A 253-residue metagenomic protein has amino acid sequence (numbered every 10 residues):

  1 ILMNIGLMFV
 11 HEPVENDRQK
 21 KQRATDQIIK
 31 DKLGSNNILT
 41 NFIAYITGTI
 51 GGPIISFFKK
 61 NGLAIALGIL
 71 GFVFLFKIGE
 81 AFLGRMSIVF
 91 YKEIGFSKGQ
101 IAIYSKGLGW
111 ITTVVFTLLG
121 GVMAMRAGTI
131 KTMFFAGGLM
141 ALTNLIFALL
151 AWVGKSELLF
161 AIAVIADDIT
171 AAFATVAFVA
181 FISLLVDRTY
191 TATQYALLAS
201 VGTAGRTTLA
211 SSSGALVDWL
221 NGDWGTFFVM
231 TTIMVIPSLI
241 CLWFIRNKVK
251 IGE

Functional and structural regions predicted by a protein language model:
I1, S212-P237: A membrane-interface helix-boundary motif in multi-pass transporters
I1-I78, F82, K98, I240-E253: Intracellular loop-helix junctions on the cytosolic face of multi-pass helical membrane proteins
V73, K77, F160-D168, A180: Helical-face signature of the major facilitator-like transporter fold
F76, R85-A102: Short amphipathic helix-loop junctions that connect adjacent transmembrane helices in Major Facilitator Superfamily/SLC
K98-G99, R188-L198: Loop-to-transmembrane helix entry/capping segments in MFS-fold secondary transporters and related SLC/MFSD carriers
V115-T132, V217-D218: Helix-to-loop junctions at the C-terminal end of transmembrane segments in multipass secondary transporters
G138-K155: C-terminal ends and interior cores of transmembrane alpha-helices in multi-pass membrane transporters/permeases
A172-T189: Intracellular juxtamembrane helix-capping segments at the cytosolic ends of symmetry-related transmembrane helices
